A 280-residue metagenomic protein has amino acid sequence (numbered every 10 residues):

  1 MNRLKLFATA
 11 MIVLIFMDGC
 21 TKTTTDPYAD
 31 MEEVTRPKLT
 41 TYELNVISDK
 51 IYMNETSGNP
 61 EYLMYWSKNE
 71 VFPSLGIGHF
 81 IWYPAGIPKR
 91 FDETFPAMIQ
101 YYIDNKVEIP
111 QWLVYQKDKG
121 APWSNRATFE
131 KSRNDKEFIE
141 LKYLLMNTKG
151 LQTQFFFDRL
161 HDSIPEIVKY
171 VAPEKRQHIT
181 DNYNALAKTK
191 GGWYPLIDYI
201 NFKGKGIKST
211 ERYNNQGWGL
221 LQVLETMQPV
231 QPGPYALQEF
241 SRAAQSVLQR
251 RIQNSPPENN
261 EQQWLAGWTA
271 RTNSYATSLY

Functional and structural regions predicted by a protein language model:
M1-A8: Bacterial N-terminal signal peptides that target proteins for export
A10-V13: Core hydrophobic alpha-helical membrane-spanning segments
Y28-Y280: Cell-wall polysaccharide-cleaving catalytic domain and substrate-binding groove, primarily in peptidoglycan/chitin
